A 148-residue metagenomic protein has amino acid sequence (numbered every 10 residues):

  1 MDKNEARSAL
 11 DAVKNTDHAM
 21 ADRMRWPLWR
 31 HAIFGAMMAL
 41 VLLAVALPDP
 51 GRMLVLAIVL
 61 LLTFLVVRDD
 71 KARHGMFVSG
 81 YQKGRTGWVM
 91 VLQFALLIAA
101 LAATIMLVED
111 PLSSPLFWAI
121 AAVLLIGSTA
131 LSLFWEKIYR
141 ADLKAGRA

Functional and structural regions predicted by a protein language model:
M1-R25: N-terminal juxtamembrane cytosolic/stromal segments of multi-pass membrane proteins
R25-I33, F64-V66, R85-L97, S132-L133: Select subsegments of transmembrane alpha-helices in polytopic membrane proteins, especially boundary-proximal
A32-L56, V108: Membrane-helix boundary elements
P50, S113-I138: Hydrophobic alpha-helical transmembrane segments and immediately flanking/interface helices in integral membrane
G51-K71: Generic alpha-helical transmembrane segments
L65-K83: Membrane-helix boundary/interface segments in integral membrane proteins
Q93-E109: Hydrophobic alpha-helical transmembrane segments in multi-pass integral membrane proteins
L143-A148: Short, highly charged, low-complexity non-transmembrane loops/tails of multi-pass membrane proteins
